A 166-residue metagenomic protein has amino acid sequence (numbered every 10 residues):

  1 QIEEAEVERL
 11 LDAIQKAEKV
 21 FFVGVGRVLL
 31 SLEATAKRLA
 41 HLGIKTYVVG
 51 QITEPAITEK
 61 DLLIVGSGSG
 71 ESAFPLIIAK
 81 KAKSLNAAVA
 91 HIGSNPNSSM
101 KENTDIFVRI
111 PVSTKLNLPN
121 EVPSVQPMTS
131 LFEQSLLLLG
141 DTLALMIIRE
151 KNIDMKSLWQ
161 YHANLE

Functional and structural regions predicted by a protein language model:
Q1, A13, M146, Y161: Residues that form generic nucleotide/phosphate-binding pockets
I2-K16: A short, well-structured juxtamembrane/interface segment
A5-E8, A73, K156: Generic alpha-helical secondary structure signal
R9-D12, L30, Q160: Amphipathic alpha-helical interaction segments
V20-L138, A144-L145: Glycine-rich phosphate-binding loops that contact phosphosugars or nucleotide phosphates
T142, I148-E166: A short, charged, Gly/Pro-tolerant segment at domain boundaries
